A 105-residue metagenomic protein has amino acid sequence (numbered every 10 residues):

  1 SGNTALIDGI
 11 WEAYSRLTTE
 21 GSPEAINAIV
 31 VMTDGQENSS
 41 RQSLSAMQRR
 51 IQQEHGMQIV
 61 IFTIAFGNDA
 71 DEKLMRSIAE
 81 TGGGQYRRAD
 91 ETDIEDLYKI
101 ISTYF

Functional and structural regions predicted by a protein language model:
S1-F62, A70-F105: Exposed acidic/Ser/Thr-rich ligand/metal-binding surfaces
F66: Hydrophobic pocket-lining residues within nucleotide cofactor-binding pockets
